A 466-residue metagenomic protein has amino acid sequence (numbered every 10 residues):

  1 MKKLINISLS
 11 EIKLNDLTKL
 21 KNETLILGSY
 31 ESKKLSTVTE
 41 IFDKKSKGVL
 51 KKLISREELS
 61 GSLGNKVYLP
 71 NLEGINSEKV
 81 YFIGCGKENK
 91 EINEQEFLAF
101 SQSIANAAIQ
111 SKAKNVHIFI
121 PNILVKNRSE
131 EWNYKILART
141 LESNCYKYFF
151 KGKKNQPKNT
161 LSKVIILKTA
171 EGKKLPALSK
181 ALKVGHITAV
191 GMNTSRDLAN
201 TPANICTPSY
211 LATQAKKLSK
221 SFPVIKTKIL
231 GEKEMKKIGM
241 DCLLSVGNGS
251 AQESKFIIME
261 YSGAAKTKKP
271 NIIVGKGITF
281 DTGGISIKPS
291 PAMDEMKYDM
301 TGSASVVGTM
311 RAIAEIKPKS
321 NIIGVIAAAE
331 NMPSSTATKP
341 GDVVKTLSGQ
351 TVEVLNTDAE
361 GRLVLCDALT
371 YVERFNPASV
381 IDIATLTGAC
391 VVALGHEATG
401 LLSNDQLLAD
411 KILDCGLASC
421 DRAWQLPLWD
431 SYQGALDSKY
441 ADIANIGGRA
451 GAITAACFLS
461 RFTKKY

Functional and structural regions predicted by a protein language model:
M1-G277: Short amphipathic alpha-helical segment within the helicase RecA-like ATPase core that mediates nucleic-acid
K2, E58-L59, N115, S195 (+1 more regions): A generic structural signal for tightly packed, nonpolar segments enriched in small/aliphatic residues
